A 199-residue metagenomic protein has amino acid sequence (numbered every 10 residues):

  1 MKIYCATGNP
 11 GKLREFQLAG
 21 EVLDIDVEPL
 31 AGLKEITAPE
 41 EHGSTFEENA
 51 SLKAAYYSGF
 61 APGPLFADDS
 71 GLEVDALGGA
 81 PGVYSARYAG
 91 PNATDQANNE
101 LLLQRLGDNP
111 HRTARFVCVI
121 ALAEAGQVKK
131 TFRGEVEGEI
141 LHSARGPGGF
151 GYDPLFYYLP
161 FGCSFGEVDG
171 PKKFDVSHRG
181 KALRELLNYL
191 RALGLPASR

Functional and structural regions predicted by a protein language model:
K2-Y4, P10-R199: Anionic-ligand binding patches
